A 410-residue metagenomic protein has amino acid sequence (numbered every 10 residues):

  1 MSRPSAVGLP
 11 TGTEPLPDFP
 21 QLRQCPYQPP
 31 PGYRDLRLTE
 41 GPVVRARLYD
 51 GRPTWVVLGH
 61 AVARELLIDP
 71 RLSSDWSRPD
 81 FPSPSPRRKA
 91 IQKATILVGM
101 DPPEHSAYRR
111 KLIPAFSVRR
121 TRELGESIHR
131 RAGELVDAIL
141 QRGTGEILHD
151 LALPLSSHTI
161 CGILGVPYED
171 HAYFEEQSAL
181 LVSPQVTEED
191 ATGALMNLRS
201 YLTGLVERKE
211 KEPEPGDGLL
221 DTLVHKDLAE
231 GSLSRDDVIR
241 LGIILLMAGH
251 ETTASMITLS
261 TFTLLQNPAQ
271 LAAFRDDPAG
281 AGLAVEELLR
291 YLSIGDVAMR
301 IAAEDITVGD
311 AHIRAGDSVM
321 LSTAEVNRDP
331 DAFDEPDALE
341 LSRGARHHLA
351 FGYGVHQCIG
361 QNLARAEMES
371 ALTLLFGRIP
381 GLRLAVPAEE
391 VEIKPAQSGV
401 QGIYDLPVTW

Functional and structural regions predicted by a protein language model:
M1-W410: Cytochrome P450
